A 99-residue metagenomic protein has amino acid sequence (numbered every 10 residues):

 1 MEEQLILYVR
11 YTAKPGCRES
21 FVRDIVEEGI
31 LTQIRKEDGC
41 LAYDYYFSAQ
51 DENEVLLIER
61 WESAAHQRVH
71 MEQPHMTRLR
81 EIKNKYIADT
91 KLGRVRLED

Functional and structural regions predicted by a protein language model:
M1-I6, L41-N53, L79-D99: Glycine-rich beta-strand-turn "strand-cap" elements at beta-sheet edges
E2-E3, L7-R10, K14, R23-E27: N-terminal/domain-start segments enriched in small and hydrophobic, helix-friendly residues, covering either
L5-T12, A42-M71: Short, well-ordered beta-strand segments in beta-rich or mixed alpha/beta enzyme and ligand-binding folds
K14-G16, L97: Generic structural motif
C17-C40, H75-R78: Short amphipathic alpha-helical segments
I25, H70-M71, R80-K83: Short, flexible helix/strand-to-coil boundary loops that buttress conserved ligand/catalytic motifs in alpha/beta
G29, S63-H66, T90: A composition/secondary-structure signal for short, hydrophobic, low-basic-content segments with alpha-helix propensity
